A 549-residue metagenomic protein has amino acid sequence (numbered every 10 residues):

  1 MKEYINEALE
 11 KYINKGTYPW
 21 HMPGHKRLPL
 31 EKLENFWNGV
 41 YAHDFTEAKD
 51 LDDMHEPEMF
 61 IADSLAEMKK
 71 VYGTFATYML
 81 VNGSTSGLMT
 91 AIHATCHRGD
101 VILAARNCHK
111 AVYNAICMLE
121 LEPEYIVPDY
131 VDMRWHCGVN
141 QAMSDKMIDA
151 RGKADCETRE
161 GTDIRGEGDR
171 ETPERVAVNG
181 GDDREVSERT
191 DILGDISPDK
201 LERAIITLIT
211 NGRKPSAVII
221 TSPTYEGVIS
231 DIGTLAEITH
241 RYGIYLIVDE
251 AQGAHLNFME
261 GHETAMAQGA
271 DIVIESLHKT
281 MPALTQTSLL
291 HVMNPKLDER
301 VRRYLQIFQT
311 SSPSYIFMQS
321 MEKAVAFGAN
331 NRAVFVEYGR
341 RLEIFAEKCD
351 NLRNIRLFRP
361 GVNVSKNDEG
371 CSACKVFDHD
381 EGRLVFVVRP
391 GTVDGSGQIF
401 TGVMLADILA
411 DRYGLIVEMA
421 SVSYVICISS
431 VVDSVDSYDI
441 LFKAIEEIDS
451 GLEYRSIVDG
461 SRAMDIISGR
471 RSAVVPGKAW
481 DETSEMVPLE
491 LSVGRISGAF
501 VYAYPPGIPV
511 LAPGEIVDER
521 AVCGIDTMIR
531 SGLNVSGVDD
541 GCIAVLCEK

Functional and structural regions predicted by a protein language model:
M1-M59: N-terminal "arm"/small-domain region of PLP-dependent enzymes with the aminotransferase-like
N6-E10, E34, V71, S84-G152 (+3 more regions): Conserved PLP-enzyme active-site core in the AAT-like
Y41-G83, N107, G138: Conserved N-terminal alpha-helix of the aminotransferase class I/II PLP-enzyme fold
Y78-L80, V218-T221, I426-S430: Short glycine-rich or small-residue beta-strand-to-loop segments that form or flank ligand, phosphate, metal/Fe-S
M79, Y125-V127, E275, M419 (+1 more regions): Structural signal for conserved beta-strand scaffold positions within catalytic alpha/beta enzyme cores
Q141-I192, N363-S372: Intrinsically disordered, low-complexity terminal tails and inter-domain linkers enriched for S/T/G/P/D/E
E347-R520, G524-V538: Conserved C-terminal alpha-helix-loop-beta "cap" of PLP-dependent enzymes that closes/shapes the active-site mouth
N534-K549: Charge-dense polyanion-binding interfaces
